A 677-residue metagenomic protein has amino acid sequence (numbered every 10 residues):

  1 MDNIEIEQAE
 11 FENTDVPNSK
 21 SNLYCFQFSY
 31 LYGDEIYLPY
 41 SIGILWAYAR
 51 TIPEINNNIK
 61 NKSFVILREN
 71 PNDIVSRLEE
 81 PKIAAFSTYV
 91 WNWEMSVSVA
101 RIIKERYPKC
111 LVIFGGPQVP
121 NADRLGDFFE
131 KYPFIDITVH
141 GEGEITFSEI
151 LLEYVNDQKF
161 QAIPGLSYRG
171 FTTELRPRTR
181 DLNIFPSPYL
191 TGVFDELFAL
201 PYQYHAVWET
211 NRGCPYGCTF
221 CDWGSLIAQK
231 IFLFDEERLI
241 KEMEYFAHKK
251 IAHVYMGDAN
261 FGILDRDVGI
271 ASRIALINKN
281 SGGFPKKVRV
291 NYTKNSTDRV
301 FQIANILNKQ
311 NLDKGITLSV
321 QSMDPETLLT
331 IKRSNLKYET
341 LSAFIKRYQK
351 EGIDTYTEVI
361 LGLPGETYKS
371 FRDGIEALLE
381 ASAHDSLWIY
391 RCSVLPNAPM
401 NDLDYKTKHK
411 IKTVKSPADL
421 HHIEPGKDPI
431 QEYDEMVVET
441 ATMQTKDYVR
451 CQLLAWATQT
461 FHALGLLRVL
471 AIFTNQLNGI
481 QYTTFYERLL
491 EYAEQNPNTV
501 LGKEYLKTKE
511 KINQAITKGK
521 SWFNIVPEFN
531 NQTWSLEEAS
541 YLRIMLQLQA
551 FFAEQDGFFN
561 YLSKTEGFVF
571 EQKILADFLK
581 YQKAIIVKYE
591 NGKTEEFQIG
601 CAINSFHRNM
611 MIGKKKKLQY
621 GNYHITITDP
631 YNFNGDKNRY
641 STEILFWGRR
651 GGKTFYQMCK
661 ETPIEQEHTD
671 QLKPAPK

Functional and structural regions predicted by a protein language model:
M1-F28, D34, E54-N61, S76-E80 (+1 more regions): Radical SAM enzyme core and accessory elements
D2-L23, F160-I163, S167-V207: N-terminal [4Fe-4S]-dependent radical SAM core
S21, S187-K350, L361: Radical SAM [4Fe-4S] cluster-binding motif and immediate context
Y32-L45: Glycine- and acidic-residue-enriched helix-capping/strand-helix junction motifs
A49, I102-I103, Y107, I274 (+2 more regions): Hydrophobic positions in alpha-helices of CheY-like receiver
E54, P108-K109, P133, L312 (+2 more regions): Proline-centered flexible-loop/turn and helix-kink motifs
N58-L175: Glycine-rich beta-alpha loop elements in corrinoid/cobalamin-binding modules across cobalamin-dependent enzymes
I83-A85, I240, Y245-G257, S281-G283 (+4 more regions): Conserved C-terminal portion of the radical SAM core fold that forms the substrate/S-adenosylmethionine-binding
